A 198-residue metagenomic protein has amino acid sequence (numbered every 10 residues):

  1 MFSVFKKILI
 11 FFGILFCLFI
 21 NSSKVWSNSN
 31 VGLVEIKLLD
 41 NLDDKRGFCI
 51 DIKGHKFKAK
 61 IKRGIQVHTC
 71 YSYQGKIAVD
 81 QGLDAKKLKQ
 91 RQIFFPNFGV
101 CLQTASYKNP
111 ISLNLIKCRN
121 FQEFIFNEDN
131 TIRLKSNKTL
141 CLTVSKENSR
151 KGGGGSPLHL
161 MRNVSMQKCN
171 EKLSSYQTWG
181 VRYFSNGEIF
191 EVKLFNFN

Functional and structural regions predicted by a protein language model:
M1-S27: Classical Sec-dependent N-terminal signal peptides that target proteins to the secretory pathway
V25-N198: Lectin-like carbohydrate-binding module/patch detector with strong preference for beta-trefoil
